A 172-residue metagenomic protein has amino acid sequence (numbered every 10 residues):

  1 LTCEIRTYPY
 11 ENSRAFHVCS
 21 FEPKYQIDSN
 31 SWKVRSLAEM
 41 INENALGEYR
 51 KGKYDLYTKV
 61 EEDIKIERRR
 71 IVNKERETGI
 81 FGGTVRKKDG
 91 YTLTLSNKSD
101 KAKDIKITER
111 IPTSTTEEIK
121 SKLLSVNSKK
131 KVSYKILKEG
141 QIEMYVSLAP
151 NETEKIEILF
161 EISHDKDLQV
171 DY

Functional and structural regions predicted by a protein language model:
L1-T92, K101-S121, S125-S128, S133-I136 (+1 more regions): Intrinsically disordered, low-complexity Ser/Thr/Pro/Gly-rich interaction regions that scaffold/cooperate
